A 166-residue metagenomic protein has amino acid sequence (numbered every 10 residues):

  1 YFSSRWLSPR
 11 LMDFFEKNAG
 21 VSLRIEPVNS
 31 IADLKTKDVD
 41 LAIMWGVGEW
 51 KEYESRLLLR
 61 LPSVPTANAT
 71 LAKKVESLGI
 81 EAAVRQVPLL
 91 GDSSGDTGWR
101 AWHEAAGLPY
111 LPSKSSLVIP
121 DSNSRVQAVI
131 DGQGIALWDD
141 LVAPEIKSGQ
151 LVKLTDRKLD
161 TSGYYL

Functional and structural regions predicted by a protein language model:
Y1-W50: Central regulatory/effector-binding core of bacterial HTH transcription factors
T36, G48-Q133, W138-G163: C-terminal regulatory
